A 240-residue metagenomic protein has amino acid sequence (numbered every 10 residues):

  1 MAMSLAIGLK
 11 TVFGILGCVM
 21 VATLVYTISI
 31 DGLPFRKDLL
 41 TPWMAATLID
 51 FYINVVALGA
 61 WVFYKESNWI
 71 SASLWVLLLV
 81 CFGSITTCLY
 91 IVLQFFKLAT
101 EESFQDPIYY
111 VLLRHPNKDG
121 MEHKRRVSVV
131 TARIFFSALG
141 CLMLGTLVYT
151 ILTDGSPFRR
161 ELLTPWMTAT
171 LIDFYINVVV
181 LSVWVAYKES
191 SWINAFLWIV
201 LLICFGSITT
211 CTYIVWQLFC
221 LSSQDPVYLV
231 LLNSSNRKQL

Functional and structural regions predicted by a protein language model:
M1-L240: Aromatic-rich, lipid-facing transmembrane alpha helices and their immediate juxtamembrane interface loops in integral
